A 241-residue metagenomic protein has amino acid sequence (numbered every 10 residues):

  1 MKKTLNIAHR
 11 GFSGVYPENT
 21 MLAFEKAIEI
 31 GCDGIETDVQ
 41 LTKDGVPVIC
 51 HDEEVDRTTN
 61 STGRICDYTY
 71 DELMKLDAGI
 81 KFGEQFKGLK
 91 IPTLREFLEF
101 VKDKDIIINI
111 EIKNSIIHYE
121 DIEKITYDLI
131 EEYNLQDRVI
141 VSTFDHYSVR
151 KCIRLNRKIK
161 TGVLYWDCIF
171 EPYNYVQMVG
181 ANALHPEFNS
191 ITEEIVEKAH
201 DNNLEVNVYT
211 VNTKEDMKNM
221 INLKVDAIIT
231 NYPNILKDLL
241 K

Functional and structural regions predicted by a protein language model:
M1-K241: Phosphate-group recognition and catalysis centered on beta-loop-alpha active-site segments
